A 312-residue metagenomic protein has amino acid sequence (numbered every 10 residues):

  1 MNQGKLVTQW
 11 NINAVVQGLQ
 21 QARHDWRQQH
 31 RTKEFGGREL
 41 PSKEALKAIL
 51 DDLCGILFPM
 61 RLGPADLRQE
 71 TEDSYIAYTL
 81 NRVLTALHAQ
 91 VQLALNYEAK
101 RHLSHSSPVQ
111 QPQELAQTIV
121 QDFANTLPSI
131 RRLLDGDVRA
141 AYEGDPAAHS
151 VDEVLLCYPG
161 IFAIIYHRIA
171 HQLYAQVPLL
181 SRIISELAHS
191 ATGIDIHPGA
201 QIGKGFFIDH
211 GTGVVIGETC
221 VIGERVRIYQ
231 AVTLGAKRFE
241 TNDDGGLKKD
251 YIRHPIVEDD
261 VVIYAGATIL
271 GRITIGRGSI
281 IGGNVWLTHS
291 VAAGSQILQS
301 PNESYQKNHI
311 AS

Functional and structural regions predicted by a protein language model:
M1-I183, S312: Terminal amphipathic alpha-helical/low-complexity segments used for targeting or macromolecular assembly
R182-S185, G193: N-terminal Rossmann NAD(P)-binding subdomain characteristic of aldehyde/semialdehyde dehydrogenases
H189-Y305, H309: Structural signal for interior beta-strand "rungs" in well-ordered beta-sheet cores of soluble enzyme domains
